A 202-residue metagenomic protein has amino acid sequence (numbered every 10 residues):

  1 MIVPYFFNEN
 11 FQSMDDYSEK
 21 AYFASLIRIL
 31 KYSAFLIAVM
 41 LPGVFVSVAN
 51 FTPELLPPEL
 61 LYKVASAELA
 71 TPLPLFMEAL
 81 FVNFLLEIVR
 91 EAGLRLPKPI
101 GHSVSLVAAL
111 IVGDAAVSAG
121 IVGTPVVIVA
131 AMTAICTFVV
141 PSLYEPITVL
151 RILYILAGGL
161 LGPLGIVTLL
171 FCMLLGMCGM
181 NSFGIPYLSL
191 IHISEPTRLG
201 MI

Functional and structural regions predicted by a protein language model:
M1-L94, P99-I100, R198: Alpha-helical transmembrane segments and their membrane-interface boundaries that form or gate the permeation pathway
I29, S33, F76-E78, A119-P125 (+2 more regions): A cytosolic-side transmembrane-helix exit/cap motif
G43, F84, I88-E91, L110-D114 (+3 more regions): Alpha-helical transmembrane segments of multipass membrane proteins
A70-T71, G113-A119, T137-P146, G159-G165 (+1 more regions): Juxtamembrane membrane-interface segments at transmembrane alpha-helix termini
L94-P97, S103, A108-P125, A130-E145 (+1 more regions): Conserved glycine-centered short motifs in functionally critical loops
G101, P125-V127, Y144-I152, L161-L175: Loop-to-transmembrane alpha-helix initiation sites
I191-I202: Single conserved hydrophobic/aromatic residue that forms the stacking wall/gate of nucleotide- or nucleobase-binding
